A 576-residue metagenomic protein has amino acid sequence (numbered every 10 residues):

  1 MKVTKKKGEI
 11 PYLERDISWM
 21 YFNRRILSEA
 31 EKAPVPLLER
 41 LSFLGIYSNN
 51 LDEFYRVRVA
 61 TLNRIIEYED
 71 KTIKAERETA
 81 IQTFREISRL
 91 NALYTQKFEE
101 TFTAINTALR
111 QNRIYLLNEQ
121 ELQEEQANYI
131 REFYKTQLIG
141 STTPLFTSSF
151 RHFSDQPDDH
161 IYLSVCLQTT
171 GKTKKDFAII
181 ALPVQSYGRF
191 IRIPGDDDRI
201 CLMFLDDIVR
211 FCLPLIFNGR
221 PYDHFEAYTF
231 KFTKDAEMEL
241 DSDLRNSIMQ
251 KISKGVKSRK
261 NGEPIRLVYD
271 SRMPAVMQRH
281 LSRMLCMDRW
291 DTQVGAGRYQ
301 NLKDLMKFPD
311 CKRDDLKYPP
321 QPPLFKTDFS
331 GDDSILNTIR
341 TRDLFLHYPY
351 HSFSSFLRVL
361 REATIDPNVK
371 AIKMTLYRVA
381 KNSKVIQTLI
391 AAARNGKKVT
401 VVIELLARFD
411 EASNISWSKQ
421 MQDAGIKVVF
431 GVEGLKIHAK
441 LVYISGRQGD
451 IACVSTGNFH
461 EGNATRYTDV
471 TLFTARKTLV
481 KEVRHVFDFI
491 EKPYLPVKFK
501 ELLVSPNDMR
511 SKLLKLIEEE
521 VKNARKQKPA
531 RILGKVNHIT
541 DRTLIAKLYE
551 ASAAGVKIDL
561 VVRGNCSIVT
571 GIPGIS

Functional and structural regions predicted by a protein language model:
M1-I532, E550-A554, G564-S576: N-terminal localization/anchoring segments of enzymes in phospholipid and broader phosphate metabolism
N537: Cofactor-pocket helix-loop regions in the catalytic cores of large enzyme subunits
K557-V561: Hydrophobic alpha/beta core scaffold segments
